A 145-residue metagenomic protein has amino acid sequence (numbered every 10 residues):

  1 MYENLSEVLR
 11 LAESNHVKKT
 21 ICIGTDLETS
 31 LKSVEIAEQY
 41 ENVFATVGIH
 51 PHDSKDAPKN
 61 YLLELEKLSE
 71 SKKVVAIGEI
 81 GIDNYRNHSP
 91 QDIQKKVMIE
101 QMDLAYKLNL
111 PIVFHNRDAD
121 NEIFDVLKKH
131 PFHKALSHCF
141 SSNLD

Functional and structural regions predicted by a protein language model:
M1-D145: Mid-domain alpha/beta scaffold segments of enzyme catalytic cores
